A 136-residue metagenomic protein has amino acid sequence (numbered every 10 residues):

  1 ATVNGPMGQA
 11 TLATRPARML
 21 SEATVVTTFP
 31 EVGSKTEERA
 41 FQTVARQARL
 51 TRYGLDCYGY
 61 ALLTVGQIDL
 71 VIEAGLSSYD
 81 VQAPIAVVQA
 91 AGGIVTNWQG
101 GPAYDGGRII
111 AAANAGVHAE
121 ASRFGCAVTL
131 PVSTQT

Functional and structural regions predicted by a protein language model:
A1-G5: Short polybasic amphipathic segments
P6-M7, E31: Short, charged N-terminal helix-start/capping segments
Q9-T11: Short, mixed charged/polar active-site loops that provide acid/base catalysis or chelate metal/phosphate cofactors
A13-T136: An extended, acidic
